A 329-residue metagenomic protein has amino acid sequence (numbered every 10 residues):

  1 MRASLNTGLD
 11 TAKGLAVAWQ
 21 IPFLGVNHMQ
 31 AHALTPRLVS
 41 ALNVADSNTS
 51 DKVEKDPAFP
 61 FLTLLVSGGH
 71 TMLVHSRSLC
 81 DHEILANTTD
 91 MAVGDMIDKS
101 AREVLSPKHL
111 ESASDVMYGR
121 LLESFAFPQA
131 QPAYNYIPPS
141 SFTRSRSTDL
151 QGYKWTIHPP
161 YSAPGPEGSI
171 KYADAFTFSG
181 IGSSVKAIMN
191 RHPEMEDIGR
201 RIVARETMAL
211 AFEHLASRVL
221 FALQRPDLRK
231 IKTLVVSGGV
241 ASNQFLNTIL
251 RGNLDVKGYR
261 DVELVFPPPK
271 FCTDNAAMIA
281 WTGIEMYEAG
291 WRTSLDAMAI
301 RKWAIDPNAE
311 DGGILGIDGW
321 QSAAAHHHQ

Functional and structural regions predicted by a protein language model:
M1, L15, S67, T233-Q244: Glycine-rich beta-strand-to-loop/alpha-helix junction loops that act as flexible
M1-A12: Short beta-strand-loop/turn "lid" adjacent to the catalytic site in phosphate-handling enzymes
I21, V26-F61: Conserved phosphate-binding catalytic cores of ATP/NTP-utilizing and phosphoryl-transfer enzymes
G25-V26, R200, T233-L234, L250-I279 (+1 more regions): Conserved phosphate-binding/catalytic loops in two-lobed NTP-binding clefts
A31-P36, V265-A309: Glycine-rich phosphate-binding/hydrolytic loop that grips phosphoryl groups
L34, T63-L65, T71-H75: Short beta-strand scaffold segments in enzyme catalytic cores
A41, S76-S140, F178-S183, A187-P193: Glycine-rich phosphate-binding loop plus the immediately following alpha-helix
S124-L234, N243-D255, L315, G319-Q329: A contiguous, well-structured pocket-lining segment that forms one wall/lid of small-molecule binding clefts in soluble
